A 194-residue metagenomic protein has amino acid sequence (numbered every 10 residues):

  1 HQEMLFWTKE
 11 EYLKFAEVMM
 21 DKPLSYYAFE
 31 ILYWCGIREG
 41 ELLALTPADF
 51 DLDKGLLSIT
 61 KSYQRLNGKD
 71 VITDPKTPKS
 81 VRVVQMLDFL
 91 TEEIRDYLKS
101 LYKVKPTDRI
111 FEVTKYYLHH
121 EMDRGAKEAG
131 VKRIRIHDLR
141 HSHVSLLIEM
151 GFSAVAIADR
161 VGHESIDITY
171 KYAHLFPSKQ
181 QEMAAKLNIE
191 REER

Functional and structural regions predicted by a protein language model:
H1-L45, D53, F89, V104 (+1 more regions): Basic, Lys/Arg- and aromatic-enriched nucleic-acid-binding interface segment
F6-L13, S62-R65, L87-K132: Active-site/catalytic core of tyrosine-dependent DNA strand-transfer enzymes
F29, G40, D123, V155-A158: Residues within the helices of the helix-turn-helix
K54, N67, T73-V81, Q85-L90 (+3 more regions): C-terminal secondary-structure termini that scaffold catalytic or DNA-interacting sites
I59, M86, M122, T169-Y172: Mobile genetic element proteins and their domesticated derivatives, centered on retroelements and DNA transposons
Y63, Y116, A154, V161-K186: Catalytic-site neighborhood detector that most strongly recognizes the C-terminal catalytic loop/helix of tyrosine
V113-K115, K132-G151: Short basic/aromatic active-site micro-motif
